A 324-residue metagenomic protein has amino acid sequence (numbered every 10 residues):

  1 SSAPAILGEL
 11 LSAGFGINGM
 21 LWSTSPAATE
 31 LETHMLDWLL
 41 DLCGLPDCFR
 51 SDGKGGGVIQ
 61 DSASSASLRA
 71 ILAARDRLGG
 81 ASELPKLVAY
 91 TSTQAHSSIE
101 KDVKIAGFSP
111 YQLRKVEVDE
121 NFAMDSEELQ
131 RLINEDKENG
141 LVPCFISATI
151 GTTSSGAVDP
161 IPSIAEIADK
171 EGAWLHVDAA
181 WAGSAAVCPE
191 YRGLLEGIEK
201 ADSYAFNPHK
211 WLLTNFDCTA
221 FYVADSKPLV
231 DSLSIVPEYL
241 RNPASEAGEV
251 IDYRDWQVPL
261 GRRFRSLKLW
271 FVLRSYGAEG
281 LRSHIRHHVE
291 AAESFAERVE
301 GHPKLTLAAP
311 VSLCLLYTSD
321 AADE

Functional and structural regions predicted by a protein language model:
S1-K54: N-terminal entrance/gating region of PLP-dependent enzymes' catalytic architecture
F15-S23, F49-V58, L84-L87, Y111-V118 (+2 more regions): Glycine- and acidic
L40-L72, R114-E117: Short loop-beta-helix segment that forms the pyridoxal 5′-phosphate
R50, T306-V311: Short beta-strand
S65-P228: Conserved PLP-enzyme active-site core in the AAT-like
T152, E171, E196-E300: Active-site C-terminal subdomain of aminotransferase-like
V289, A309-L316: Conserved glycine-rich beta-strand-loop-beta hairpin in the small C-terminal domain of fold type I
Y317-E324: Conserved small/polar residues in nucleotide/adenosyl-binding loops
